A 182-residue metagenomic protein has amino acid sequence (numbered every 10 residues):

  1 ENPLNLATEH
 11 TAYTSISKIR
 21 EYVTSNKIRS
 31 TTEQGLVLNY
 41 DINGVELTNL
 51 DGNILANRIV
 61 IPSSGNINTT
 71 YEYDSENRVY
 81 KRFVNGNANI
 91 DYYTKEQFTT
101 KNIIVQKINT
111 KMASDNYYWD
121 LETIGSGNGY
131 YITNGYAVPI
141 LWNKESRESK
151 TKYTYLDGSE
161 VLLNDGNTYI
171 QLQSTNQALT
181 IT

Functional and structural regions predicted by a protein language model:
E1-T182: A surface/extracellular/periplasmic glyco- and lipid-processing/surface-interacting theme
